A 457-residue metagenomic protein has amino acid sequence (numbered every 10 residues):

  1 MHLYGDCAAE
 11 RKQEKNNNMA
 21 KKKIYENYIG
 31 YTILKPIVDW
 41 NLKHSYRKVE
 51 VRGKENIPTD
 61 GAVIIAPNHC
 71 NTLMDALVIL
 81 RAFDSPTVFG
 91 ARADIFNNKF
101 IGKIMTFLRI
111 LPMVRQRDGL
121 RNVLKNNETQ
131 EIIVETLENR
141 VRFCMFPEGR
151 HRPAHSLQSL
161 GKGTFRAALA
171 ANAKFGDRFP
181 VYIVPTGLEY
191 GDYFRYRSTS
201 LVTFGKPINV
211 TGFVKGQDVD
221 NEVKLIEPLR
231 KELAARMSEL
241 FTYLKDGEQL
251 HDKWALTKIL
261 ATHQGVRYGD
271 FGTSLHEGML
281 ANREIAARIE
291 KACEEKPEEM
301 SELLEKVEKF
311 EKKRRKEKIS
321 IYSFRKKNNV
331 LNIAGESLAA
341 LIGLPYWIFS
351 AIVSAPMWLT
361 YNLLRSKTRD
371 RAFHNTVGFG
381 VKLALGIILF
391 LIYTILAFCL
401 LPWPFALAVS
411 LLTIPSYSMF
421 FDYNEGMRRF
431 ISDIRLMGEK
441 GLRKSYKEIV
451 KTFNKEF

Functional and structural regions predicted by a protein language model:
R11-Q13: Cationic, low-complexity basic patches in intrinsically disordered or flexible, solvent-exposed regions
M19-A66, T72-V78, F83, F107-R109 (+10 more regions): Membrane-anchoring hydrophobic helices of lipid-metabolizing enzymes
A20-K21, I29, R117-Y322, K326 (+1 more regions): Non-catalytic C-terminal accessory region of glycerolipid acyltransferases and related lyso-lipid remodeling enzymes
R47, R81-T87, Q130, S159: Basic/hydrophobic alpha-helical interface regions
A91-G102, L108: Membrane helical hairpin/interfacial module
G343, W347-K455: Long, positively charged, glycine-interspersed low-complexity recognition regions
